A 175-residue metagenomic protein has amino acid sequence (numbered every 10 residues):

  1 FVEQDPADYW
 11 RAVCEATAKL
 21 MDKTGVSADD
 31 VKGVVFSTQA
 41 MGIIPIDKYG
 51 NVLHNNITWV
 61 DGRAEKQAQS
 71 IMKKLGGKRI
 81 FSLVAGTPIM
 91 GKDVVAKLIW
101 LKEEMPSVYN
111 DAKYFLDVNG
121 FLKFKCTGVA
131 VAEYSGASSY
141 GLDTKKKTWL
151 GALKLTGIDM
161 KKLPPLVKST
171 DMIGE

Functional and structural regions predicted by a protein language model:
F1-H54, K66, D111, P164: N-terminal glycine/serine-rich phosphate-binding loop of ATP-dependent small-molecule kinases, especially carbohydrate
A7, R11-A18, D22, Q69 (+4 more regions): A broad, structural surface signal
K48-V52, S70, K74-L75, I80: Hydrophobic or amphipathic alpha-helical targeting/insertion segments
N55, Q67, I71, K125: Residues that scaffold the ATP/ADP-binding catalytic core of kinase and kinase-like folds
I57-T58, G136: Residue-level structural signal for beta-strand termini and adjacent loop
D61: Carbohydrate-associated surface elements
A64, K74, T87-G91: Gly/Ser-rich phosphate-binding catalytic loop and adjacent alpha/beta segment that cradle a phosphoryl group at enzyme
F81-E175: Gly/Ser/Thr-rich active-site cleft segment
